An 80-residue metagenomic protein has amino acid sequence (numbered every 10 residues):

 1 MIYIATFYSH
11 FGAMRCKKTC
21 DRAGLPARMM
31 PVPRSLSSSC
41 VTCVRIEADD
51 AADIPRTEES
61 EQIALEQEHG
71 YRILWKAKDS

Functional and structural regions predicted by a protein language model:
M1-F11, D21-E47: Amphipathic, hydrophobic secondary-structure cores in small proteins
A13-K17, A52: Short amphipathic alpha-helices within nucleic acid-binding modules
I46-S80: C-terminal structural segments of small proteins and small subunits
